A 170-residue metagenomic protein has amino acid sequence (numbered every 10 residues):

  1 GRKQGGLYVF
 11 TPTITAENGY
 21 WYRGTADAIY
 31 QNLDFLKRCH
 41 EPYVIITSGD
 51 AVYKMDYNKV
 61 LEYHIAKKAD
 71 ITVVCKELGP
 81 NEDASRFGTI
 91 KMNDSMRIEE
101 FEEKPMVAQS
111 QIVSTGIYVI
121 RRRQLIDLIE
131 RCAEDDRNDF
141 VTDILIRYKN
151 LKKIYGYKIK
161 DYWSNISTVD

Functional and structural regions predicted by a protein language model:
G1-V52, Y57-Y63, M92: Conserved N-terminal catalytic core of the sugar/cofactor nucleotidyltransferase
F10-P12, V74, Y157-I159: Conserved beta-strand termini and adjacent loop/short-helix elements that scaffold enzyme active sites in alpha/beta
Y20-D27, R86-T89, G116, D170: Short, surface-exposed amphipathic charged segments that create phosphate/polyanion-binding patches used for binding
I29-N32, I90, L125, L145: Structural element of the ATP-grasp superfamily
K37, E41, I45, V52 (+4 more regions): Catalytic-core segments of class I nucleotidyltransferases/pyrophosphorylases that form NMP-activated intermediates
D56-K59, D83-F87: Short acidic, glycine/serine/threonine-rich loops at helix termini
K67-E77, G88: A short, conserved acidic/glycine-rich loop-to-beta-strand motif that forms the donor nucleotide-sugar/metal
K91-R97: Short acidic-glycine loop/turn motifs at beta-strand connectors
